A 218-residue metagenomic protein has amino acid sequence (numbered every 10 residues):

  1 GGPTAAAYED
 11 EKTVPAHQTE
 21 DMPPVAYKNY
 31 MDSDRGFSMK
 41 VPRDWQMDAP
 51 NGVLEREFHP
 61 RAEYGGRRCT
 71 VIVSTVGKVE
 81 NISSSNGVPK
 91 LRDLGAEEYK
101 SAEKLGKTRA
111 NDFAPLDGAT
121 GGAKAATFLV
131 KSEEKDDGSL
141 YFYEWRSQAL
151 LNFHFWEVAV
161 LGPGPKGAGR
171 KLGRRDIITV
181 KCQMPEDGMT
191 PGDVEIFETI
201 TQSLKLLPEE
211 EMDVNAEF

Functional and structural regions predicted by a protein language model:
G2-N29, S33-R35, M47-M189, T199 (+1 more regions): Conserved polar/disulfide-associated segments of primarily extracytoplasmic proteins
F37-V41: Short coil-to-beta-strand transition motifs
P42, R92, V194-T201: Extracytoplasmic/secreted envelope proteins and their assembly/folding machinery, especially bacterial periplasmic
